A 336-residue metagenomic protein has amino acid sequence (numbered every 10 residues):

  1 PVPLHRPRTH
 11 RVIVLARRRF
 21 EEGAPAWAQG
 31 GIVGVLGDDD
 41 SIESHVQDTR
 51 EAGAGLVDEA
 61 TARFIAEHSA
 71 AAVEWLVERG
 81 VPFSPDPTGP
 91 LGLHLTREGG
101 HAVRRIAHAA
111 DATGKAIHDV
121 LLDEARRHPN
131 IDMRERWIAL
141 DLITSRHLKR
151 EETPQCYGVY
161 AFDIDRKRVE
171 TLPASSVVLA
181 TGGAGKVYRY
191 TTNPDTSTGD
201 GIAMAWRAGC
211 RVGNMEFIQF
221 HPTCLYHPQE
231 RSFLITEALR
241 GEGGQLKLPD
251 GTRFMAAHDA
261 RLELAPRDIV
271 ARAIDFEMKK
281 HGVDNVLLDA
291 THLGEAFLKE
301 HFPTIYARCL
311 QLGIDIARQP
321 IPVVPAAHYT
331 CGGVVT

Functional and structural regions predicted by a protein language model:
P7-I32, D38-D39: Glycine-rich FAD pyrophosphate-binding loop
V33-I65: Glycine-rich active-site loop/strand segments that organize a redox cofactor
A52-H94: Rossmann-like flavin
V57-A70, R105-D123, M133-R134, T191-G199 (+3 more regions): Short beta-strand to alpha-helix junction loop
V77-R168, P173, A180, C224-H227: Conserved redox-cofactor binding core of oxidoreductases
L140-Q155, A161-F162, H301-T336: A glycine-rich dinucleotide-binding beta-alpha-beta segment and adjacent secondary-structure elements that constitute
T171-G182, A205, G251: Short hydrophobic core segments
M204, C210-P325: An anion/pyrophosphate-binding glycine-rich loop and adjacent beta-alpha core in soluble alpha-beta enzymes
